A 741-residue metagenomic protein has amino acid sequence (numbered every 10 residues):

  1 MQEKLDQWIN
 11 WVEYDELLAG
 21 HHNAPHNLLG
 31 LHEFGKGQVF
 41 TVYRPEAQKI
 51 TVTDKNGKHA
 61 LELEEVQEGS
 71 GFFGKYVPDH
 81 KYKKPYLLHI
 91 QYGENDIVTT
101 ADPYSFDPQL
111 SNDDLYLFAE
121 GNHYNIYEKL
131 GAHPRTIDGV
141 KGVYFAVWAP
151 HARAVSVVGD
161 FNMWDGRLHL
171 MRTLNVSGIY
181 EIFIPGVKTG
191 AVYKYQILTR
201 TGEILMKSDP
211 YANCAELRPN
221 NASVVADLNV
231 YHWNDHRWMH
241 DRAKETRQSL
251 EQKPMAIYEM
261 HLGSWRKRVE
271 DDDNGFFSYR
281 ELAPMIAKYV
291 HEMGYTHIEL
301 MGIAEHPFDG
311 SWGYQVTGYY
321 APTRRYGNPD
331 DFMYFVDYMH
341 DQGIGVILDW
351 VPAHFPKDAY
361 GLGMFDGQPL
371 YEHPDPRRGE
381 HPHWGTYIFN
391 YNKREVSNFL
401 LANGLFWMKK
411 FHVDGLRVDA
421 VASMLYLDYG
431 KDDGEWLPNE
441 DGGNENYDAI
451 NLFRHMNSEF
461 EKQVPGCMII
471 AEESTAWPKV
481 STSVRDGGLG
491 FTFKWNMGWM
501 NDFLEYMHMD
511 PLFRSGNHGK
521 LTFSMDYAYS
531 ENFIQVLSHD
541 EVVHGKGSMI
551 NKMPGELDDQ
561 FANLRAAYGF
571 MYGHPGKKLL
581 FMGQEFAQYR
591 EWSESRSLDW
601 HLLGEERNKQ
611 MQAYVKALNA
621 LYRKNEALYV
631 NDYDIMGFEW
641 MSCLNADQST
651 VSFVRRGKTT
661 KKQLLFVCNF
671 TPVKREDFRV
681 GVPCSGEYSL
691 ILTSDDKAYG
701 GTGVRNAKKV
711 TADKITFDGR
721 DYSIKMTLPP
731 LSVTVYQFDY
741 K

Functional and structural regions predicted by a protein language model:
M1-G35, K58-E62, Q67-A149, L174-Y258 (+3 more regions): The feature marks proteins involved in alpha-glucan
F40-R44, I50, V147-W148, V155 (+1 more regions): Surface-exposed beta-strand/loop patches in extracellular or lumenal glycoproteins
Y82-Y86, T189-Y193, A707-K741: C-terminal beta-strand-rich structural cap/linker in extracellular carbohydrate-active enzymes
Y116-A132, T136, C214-L262, E505-R565 (+2 more regions): Glycine-rich phosphate/pyrophosphate-binding loop and adjacent beta-alpha nucleotide/cofactor-binding cores
V147, Y195, M260, V290 (+11 more regions): Conserved, mostly hydrophobic/aromatic
C214-E216, Y231, H236-M255, H261-E445: Substrate-binding/active-site clefts of carbohydrate-active enzymes
H412-D414, D432-E594, L602, R623-V680 (+2 more regions): Conserved alpha/beta catalytic core and glycan-binding cleft of carbohydrate-active enzymes
R607-L628: Catalytic cores of secreted or luminal carbohydrate-active enzymes
